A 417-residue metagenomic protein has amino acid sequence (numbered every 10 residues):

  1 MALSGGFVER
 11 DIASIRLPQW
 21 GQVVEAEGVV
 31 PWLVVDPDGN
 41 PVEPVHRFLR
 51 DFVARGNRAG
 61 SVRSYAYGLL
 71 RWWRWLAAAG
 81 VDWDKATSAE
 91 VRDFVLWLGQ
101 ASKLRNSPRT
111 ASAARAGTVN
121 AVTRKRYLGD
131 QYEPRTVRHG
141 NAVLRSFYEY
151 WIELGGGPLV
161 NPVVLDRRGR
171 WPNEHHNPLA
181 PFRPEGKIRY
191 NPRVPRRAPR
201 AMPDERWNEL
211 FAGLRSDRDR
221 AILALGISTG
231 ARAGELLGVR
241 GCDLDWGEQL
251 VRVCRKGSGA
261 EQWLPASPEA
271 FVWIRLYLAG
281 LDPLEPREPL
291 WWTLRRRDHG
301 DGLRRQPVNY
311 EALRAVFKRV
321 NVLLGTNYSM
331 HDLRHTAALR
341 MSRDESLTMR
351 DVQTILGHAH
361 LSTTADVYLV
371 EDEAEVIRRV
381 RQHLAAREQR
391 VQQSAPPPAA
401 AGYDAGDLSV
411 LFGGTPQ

Functional and structural regions predicted by a protein language model:
L3-F7, R381-Q417: C-terminal secondary-structure termini that scaffold catalytic or DNA-interacting sites
H46-G60, L70-L179, E209: N-terminal core-binding DNA-recognition domain of tyrosine recombinases/integrases
G157-E209, C254, R295-R304: Flexible interdomain linker/hinge and immediately adjacent N-terminus of the catalytic tyrosine-recombinase domain
V194-A233, R334: Basic, Lys/Arg- and aromatic-enriched nucleic-acid-binding interface segment
T229, G234, G238-V272, A279: Conserved tyrosine-mediated DNA breakage-rejoining catalytic core shared by Y-recombinases
D243-W246, N309, T326-N327, S346-V367 (+2 more regions): Short, polar N-cap/turn motifs at the start of nucleic acid-interacting alpha helices
L264, R314-T354, H358, V370: Short, basic (Lys/Arg/His-rich) helix/loop patches that form interaction surfaces in the mid-to-C-terminal regions
P268-T326, G414-Q417: Active-site/catalytic core of tyrosine-dependent DNA strand-transfer enzymes
